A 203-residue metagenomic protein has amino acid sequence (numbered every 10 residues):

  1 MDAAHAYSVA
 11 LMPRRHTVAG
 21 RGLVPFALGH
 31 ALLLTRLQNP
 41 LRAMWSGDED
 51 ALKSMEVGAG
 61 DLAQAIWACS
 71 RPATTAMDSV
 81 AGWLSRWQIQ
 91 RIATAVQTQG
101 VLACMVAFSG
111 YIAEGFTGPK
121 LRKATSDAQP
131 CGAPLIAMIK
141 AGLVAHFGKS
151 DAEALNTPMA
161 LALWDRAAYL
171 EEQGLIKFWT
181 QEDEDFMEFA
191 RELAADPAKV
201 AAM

Functional and structural regions predicted by a protein language model:
M1-G60, Q64-R71, S79-F178: An amphipathic, hydrophobic-aromatic interaction surface with interspersed Lys/Arg that forms lipid/phosphate-bearing
A167-M203: Alpha-helical oligomerization segments
